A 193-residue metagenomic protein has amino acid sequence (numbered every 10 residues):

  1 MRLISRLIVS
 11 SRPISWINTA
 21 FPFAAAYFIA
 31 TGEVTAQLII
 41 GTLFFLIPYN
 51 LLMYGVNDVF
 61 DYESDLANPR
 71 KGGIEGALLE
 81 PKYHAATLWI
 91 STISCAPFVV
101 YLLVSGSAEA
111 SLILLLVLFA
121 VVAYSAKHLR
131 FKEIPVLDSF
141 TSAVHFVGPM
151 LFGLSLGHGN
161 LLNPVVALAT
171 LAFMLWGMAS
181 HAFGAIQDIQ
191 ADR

Functional and structural regions predicted by a protein language model:
M1-R193: Multi-pass alpha-helical membrane architecture of UbiA-family and related isoprenoid/lipid prenyltransferases
